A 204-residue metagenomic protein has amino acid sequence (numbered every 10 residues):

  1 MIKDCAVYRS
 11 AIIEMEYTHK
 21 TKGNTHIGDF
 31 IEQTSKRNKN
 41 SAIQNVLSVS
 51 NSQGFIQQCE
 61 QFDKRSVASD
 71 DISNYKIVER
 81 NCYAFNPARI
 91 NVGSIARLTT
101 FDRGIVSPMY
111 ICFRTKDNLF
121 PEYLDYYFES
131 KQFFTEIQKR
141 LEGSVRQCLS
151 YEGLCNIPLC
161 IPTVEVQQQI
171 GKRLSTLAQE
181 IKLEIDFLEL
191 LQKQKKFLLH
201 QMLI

Functional and structural regions predicted by a protein language model:
I2, I13-Y17, I170-I181, L203: Hydrophobic structural patches
K3, V7-N40, N156, C160 (+1 more regions): Non-catalytic DNA-recognition/assembly elements of restriction-modification systems
V7, Q168-K172, T176-Q179, L183-E189 (+2 more regions): Long cytosolic heptad-repeat coiled-coil signaling/dimerization helices of two-component/chemosensory receptors
R9-I12, E16, L188, K195 (+1 more regions): Leucine-rich amphipathic alpha-helices with coiled-coil/heptad-repeat character
I13-Y17, R114, P158, K182 (+1 more regions): A structural signal for long alpha-helical coiled-coils and helix-turn connectors that form the cytosolic signaling
E14, Q58, F134, R146-Q147 (+3 more regions): Glutamine-centric residue-chemistry signal
G28-I161: DNA target-recognition domains and sequence-specific DNA-contacting regions of bacterial/archaeal
